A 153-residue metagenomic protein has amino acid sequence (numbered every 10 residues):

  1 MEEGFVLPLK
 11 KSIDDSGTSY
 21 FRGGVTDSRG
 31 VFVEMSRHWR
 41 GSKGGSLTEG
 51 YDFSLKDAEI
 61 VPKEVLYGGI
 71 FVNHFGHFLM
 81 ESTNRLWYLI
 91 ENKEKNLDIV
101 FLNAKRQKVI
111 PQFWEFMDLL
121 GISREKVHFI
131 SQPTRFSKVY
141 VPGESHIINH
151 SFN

Functional and structural regions predicted by a protein language model:
M1-N153: The feature primarily captures lumenal catalytic ectodomains of type II secretory-pathway glycosyltransferases
